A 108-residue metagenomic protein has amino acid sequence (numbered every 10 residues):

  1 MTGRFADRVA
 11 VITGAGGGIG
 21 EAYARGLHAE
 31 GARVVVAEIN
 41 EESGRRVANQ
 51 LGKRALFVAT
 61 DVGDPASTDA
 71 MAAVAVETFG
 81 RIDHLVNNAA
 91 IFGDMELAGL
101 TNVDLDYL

Functional and structural regions predicted by a protein language model:
T2-V35: Canonical Rossmann dinucleotide-binding motif of NAD(H)/NADP(H)-dependent dehydrogenases/reductases, specifically
V9, R33, R54-L56, R81-D83: Structural signature of beta-strand start/N-cap positions in the alpha/beta core of ABC transporter nucleotide-binding
T13, I82-A90: Rossmann-fold scaffold of SDR-type NAD(P)-dependent oxidoreductases
E30-V47: Conserved glycine-rich Rossmann-like NAD(P)H-binding loop of the short-chain dehydrogenase/reductase
V36, V58-A59: Conserved residues in the N-terminal Rossmann fold of short-chain dehydrogenase/reductase
E41-E42, A59-A72, N102: The beta1-alpha1 cofactor-binding region of Rossmann-like NAD(H)/NADP(H)-dependent oxidoreductases
V74-G80: Glycine-rich phosphate-binding loop signature in dinucleotide/nucleotide-binding domains
I91-Y107: Conserved mid-core segment of classical short-chain dehydrogenase/reductases
